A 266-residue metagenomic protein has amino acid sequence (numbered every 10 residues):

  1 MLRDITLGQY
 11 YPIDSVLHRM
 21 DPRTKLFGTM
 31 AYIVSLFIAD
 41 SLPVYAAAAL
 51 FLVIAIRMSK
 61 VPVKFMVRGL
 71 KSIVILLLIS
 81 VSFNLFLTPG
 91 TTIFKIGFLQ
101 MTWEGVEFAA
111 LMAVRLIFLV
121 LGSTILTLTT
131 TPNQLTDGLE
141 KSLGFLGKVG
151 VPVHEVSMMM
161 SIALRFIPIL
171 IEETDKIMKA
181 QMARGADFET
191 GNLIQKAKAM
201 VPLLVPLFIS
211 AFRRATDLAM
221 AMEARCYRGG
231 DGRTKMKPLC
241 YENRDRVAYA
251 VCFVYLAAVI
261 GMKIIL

Functional and structural regions predicted by a protein language model:
M1-V44, A48-R57, G144-V151, E155-M158 (+2 more regions): Transmembrane alpha-helix interface motif
D40, S59-K60, L87-T88, T131 (+1 more regions): Short helix-capping/hinge motifs at transmembrane helix termini and TM-loop junctions
F51-V61, L76-I79: Alpha-helical transmembrane segments and their membrane-interface exit regions
P62-L70: Interfacial helix-loop-helix linkers and transmembrane-helix boundary segments in multi-pass membrane proteins
G69-I73, L77, A113, I117-V120 (+4 more regions): Loop-to-transmembrane-helix entry motif
I73-A186: Juxtamembrane/interface alpha-helical elements of multi-pass membrane proteins
